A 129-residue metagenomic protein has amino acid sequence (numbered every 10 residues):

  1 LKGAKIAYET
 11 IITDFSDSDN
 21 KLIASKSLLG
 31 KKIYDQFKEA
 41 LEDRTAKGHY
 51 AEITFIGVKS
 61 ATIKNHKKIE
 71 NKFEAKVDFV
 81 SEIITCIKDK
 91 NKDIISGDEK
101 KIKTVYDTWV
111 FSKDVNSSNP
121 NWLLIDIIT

Functional and structural regions predicted by a protein language model:
L1-K59: Core segments of small alpha/beta cavity-forming domains
T10-T13, T45, T54, T62 (+4 more regions): Residue-identity detector for threonine
L22, A46-A51, T62-K64, K90 (+2 more regions): Sparse, context-dependent recognition of short Cys/His-centered cofactor- or disulfide-binding micro-motifs
D35-R44, K67-E74, T108: Short, charged low-complexity intrinsically disordered segments located at boundaries of structured domains
H49-D89: Surface-exposed, charged secondary-structure patches
K76-T129: Compact beta-sheet-dominated globular domain cores
